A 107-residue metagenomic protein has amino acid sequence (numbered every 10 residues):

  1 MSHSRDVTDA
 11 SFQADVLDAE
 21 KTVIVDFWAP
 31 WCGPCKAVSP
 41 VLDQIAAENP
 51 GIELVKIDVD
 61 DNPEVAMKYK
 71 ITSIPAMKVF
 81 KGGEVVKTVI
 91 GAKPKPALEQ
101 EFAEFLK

Functional and structural regions predicted by a protein language model:
M1-E53, D60-K107: Proteins that catalyze or organize thiol-disulfide redox chemistry and the adjacent proteostasis machinery handling
